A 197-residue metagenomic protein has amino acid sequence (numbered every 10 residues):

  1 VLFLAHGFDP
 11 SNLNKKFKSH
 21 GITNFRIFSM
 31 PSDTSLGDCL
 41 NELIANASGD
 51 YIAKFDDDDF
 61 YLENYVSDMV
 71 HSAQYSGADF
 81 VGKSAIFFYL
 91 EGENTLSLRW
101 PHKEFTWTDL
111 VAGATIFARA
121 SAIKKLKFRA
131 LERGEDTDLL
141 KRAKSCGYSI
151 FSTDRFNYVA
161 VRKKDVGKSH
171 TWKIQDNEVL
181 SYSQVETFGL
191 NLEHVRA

Functional and structural regions predicted by a protein language model:
V1-P31: Acidic donor-binding segment of Leloir-type glycosyltransferases
H6, F55-D57: Active-site acidic Asp-centered loop
G7, L62, I86, W100-K103 (+2 more regions): Catalytic cores of nucleotide-enabled group-transfer and carboxylate-activating enzymes in metabolic and assembly-line
M30-A47: Glycine-rich, basic loop-to-helix element that forms the pyrophosphate-binding segment of sugar-nucleotide handling
A45, F55, N64-G134: Conserved catalytic core of nucleotide-sugar-dependent glycosyltransferases
I52: Short aromatic/hydrophobic "clamp" motif used to bind/position activated sugar donors
D59-F60, D138: A short, conserved beta-strand element in the Rossmann-like catalytic core that flanks the donor/metal-binding loop
L126-A197: C-terminal catalytic/acceptor-binding lobe
